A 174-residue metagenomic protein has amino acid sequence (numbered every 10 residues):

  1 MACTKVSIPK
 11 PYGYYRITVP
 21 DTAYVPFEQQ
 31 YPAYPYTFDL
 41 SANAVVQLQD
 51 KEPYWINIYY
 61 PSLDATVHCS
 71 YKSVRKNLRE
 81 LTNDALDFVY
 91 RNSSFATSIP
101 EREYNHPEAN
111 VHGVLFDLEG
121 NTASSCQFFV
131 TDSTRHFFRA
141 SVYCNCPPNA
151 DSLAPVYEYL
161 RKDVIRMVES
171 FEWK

Functional and structural regions predicted by a protein language model:
M1-A2: C-terminal motif of bacterial Sec signal peptides marking the signal peptidase cleavage site
P11-P32: Post-signal peptide N-terminal segment of mature Sec-exported envelope proteins
Y31-D87: Secretory pathway targeting signatures of secreted, lumenal, and periplasmic proteins
A44, S141-K174: Surface-exposed amphipathic alpha-helical segments
L63, V74, N121, N145-P147: Solvent-exposed coil/turn segments that connect beta secondary-structure elements in extracytoplasmic/periplasmic
V67-K76, Q127, A150-E158: Second-shell loop/turn segments in exported
N83-R139: Signature of long, low-cysteine stretches enriched in small and polar/charged residues
